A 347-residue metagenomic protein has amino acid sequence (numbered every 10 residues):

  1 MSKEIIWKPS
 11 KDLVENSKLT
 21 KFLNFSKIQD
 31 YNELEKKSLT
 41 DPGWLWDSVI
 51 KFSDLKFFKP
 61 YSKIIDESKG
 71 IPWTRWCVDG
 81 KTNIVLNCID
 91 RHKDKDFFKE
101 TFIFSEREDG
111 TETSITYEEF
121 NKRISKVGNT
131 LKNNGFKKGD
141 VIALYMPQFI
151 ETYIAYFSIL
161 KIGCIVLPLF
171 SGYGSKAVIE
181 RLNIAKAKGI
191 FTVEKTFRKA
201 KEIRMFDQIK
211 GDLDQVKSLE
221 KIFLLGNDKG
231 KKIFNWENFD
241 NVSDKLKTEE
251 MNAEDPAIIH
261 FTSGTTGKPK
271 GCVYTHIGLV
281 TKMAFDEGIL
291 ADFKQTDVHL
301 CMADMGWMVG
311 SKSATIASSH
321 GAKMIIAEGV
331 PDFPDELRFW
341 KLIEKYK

Functional and structural regions predicted by a protein language model:
T20, N24-S26, C88-T116, G226-K232: AMP-dependent adenylate-forming
E33-K36, V85, K99, I103-F157 (+3 more regions): Conserved AMP-binding/adenylate-forming core of the ANL superfamily
K99-T101, L224, D240-F261, K268 (+2 more regions): Conserved pre-ATP/AMP-binding loop-to-beta segment of ANL
D109-G110, T192-A253: ANL superfamily adenylate-forming
T113-E118, A257-T281: Conserved AMP-binding A3 loop
G128-N129, V141, P147-S175, A185-I190 (+2 more regions): A short helix-loop-beta submotif of the ANL/AMP-binding
M146, L167-N183, K195-F197, K201-R204 (+2 more regions): ATP-dependent adenylate-forming carboxylate-activation enzymes
V280-V298, M308-K347: Conserved AMP-binding/adenylation subdomain of ANL enzymes
